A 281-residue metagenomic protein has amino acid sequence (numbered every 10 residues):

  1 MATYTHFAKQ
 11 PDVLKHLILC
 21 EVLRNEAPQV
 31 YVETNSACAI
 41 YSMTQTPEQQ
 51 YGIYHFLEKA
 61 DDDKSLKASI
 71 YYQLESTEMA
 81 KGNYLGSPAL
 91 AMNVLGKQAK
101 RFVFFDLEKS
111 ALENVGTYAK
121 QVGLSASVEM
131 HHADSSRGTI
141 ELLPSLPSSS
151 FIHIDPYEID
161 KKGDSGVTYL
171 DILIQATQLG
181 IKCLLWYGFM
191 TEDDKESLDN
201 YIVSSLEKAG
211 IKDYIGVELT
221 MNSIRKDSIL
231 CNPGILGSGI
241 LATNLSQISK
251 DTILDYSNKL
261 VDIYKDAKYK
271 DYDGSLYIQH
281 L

Functional and structural regions predicted by a protein language model:
M1-L281: Class I S-adenosyl-L-methionine-dependent methyltransferase catalytic core
